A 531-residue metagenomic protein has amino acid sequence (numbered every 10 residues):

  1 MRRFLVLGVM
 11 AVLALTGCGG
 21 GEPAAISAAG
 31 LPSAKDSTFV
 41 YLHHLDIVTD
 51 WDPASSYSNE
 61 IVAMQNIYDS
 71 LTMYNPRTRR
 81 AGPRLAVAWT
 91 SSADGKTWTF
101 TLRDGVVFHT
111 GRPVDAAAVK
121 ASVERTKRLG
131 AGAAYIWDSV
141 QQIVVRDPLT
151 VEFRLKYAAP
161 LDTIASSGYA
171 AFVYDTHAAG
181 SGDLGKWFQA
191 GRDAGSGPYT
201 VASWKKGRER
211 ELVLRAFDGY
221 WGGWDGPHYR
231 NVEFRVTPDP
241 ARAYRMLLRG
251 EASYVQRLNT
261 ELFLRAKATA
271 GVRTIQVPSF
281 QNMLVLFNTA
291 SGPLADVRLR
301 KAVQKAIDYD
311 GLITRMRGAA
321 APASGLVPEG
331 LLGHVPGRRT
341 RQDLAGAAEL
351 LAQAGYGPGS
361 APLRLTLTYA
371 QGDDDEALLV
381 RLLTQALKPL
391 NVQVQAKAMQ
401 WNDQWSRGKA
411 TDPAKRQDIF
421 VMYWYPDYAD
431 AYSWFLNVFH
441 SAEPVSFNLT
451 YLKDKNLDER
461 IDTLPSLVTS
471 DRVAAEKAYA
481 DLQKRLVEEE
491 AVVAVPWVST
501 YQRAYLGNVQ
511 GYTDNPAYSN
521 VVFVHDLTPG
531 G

Functional and structural regions predicted by a protein language model:
E22-P23, I307-G333, D375-T384, K409-G531: Detector for C-terminal structural segments
V40-A93, E124, A194-S196: N-terminal lobe/hinge region of extracytoplasmic solute-binding protein
L42-M64, L85-V87, R112, A158-F172 (+3 more regions): A structural "hinge/loop" feature
T101, Y135-G180, K205: Surface-exposed binding/hinge segments that line and control ligand-binding clefts or catalytic entry sites
D115-S122, P148-R154, G197-P198, H228-N231 (+6 more regions): Alpha-helical secondary-structure segments
S166, V255-A345, Q371, N448-K455 (+1 more regions): Local pocket/hinge segments that shape ligand/substrate recognition
G168-W224, N231: Gly/Pro-rich hinge or "lid" segments in bacterial periplasmic/extracellular proteins
G219-R265, Q393: Ligand-site clamp/hinge motif
